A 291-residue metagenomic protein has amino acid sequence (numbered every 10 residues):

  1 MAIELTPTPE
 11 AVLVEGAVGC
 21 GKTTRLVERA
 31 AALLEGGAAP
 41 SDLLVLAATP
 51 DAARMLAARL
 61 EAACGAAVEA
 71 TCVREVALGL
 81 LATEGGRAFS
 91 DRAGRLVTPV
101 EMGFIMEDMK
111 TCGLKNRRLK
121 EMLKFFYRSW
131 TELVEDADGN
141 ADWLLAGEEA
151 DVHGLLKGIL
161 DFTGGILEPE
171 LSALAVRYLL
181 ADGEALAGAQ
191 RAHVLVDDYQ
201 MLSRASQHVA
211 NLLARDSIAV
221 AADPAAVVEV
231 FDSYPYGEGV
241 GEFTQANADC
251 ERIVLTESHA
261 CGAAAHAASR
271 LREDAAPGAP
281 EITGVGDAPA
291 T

Functional and structural regions predicted by a protein language model:
M1-V18, R25, D42, K110-L195 (+3 more regions): Accessory N-terminal region flanking or inserted into the helicase ATPase core in nucleic-acid motor proteins
V12, E69, E251-I253: Structural signal for short hydrophobic segments within the conserved structured cores of catalytic domains across
E15, P40-M122: Conserved P-loop NTPase-based nucleic-acid remodeling module centered on helicase motor cores
L26, A38-A52, V254-E257, G278-T291: Conserved RecA-like ASCE P-loop NTPase motor core of nucleic-acid helicases/translocases
R29-L33, L56, L213: Hydrophobic residues on the short alpha-helix immediately C-terminal to a glycine-rich phosphate/catalytic loop
H193-D197, R252-V254: Short catalytic-loop micro-motif centered on adjacent basic/acidic residues
Q207-D287: Conserved RecA-like helicase ATPase core segment that couples NTP binding/hydrolysis to strand translocation
